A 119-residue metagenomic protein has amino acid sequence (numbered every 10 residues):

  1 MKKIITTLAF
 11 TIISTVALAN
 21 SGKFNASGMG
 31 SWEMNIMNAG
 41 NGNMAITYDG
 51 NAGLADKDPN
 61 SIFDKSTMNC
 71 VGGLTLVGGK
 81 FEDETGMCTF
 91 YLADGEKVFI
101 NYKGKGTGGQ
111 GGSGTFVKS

Functional and structural regions predicted by a protein language model:
M1-K2, L18: Intrinsically disordered, low-complexity Ser/Thr- and Pro-rich stretches
K2-F10: Sec-dependent signal peptide recognition, specifically the positively charged N-region followed immediately by
F10-L18: Hydrophobic h-region of N-terminal signal peptides that target proteins for export in Gram-negative bacteria
A19-S119: Beta-strand-enriched cores of mature, soluble protein domains
